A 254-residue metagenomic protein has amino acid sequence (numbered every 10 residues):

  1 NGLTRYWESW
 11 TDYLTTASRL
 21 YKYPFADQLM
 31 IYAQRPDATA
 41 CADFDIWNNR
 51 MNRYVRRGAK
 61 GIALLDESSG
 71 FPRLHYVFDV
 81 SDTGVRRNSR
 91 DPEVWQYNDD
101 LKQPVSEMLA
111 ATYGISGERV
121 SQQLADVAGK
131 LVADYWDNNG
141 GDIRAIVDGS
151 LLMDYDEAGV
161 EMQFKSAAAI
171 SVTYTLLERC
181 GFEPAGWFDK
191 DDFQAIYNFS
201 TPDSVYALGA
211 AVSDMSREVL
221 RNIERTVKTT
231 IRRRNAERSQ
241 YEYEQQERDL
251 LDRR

Functional and structural regions predicted by a protein language model:
N1-R254: N-terminal accessory/interface modules of nucleic-acid-binding and processing proteins
